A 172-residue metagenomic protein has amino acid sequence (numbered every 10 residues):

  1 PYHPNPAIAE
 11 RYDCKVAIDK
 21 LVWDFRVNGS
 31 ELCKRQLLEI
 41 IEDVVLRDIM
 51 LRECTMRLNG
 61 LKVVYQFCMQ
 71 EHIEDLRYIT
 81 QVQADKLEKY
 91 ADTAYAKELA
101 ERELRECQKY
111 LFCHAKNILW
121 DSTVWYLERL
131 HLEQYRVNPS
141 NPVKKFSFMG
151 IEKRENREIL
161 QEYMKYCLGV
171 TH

Functional and structural regions predicted by a protein language model:
P1-H172: Charge-rich, intrinsically disordered N-terminal extensions that act as flexible nucleic-acid engagement or regulatory
